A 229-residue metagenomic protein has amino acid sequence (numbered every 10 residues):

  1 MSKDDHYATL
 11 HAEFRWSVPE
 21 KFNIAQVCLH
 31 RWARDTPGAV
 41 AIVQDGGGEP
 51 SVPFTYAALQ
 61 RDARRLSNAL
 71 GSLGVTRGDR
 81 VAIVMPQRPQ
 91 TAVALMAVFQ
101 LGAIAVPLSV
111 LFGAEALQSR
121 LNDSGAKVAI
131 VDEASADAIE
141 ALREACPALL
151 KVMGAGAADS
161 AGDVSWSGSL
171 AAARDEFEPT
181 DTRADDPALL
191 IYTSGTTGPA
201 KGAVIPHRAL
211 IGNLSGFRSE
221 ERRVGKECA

Functional and structural regions predicted by a protein language model:
M1-F54, A58-G71, A157-A158: N-lobe entry segment of adenylate-forming
P37-V40, G154-S160, A173-Y192, P199 (+1 more regions): Conserved pre-ATP/AMP-binding loop-to-beta segment of ANL
G38-M96, G113-Q118, S165-G168: Conserved AMP-binding/adenylate-forming core of the ANL superfamily
V52-A57, A188-S215: Conserved AMP-binding A3 loop
S72, V93-M96, Q100-G168: Structural core segment of the AMP-binding/adenylate-forming
V81, V98, A129, P187 (+1 more regions): Conserved S/T- and glycine-rich ATP-binding loop of Class I adenylate-forming
T91-F99, L210, F217: Short hydrophobic alpha-helical segments of the AMP-binding
E220-A229: Residue-level detector of conserved catalytic or cofactor/ligand-binding positions in enzyme active sites
